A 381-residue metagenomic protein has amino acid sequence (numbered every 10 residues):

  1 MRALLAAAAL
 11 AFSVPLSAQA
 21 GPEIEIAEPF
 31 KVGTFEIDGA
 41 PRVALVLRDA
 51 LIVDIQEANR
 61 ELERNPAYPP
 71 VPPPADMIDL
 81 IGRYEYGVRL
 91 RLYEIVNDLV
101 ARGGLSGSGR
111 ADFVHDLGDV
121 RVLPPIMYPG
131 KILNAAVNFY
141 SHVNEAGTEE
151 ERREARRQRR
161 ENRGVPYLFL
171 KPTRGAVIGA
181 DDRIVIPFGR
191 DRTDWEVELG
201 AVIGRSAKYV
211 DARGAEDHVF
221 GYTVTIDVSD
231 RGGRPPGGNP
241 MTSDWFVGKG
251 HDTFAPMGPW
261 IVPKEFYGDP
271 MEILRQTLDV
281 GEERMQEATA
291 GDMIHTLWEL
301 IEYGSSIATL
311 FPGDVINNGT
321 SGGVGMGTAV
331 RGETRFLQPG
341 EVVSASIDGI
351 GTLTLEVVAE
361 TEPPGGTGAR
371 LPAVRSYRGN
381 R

Functional and structural regions predicted by a protein language model:
A3-P15: Bacterial N-terminal signal peptides
Q19-N162, P166, V342, P364 (+1 more regions): N-terminal non-catalytic cap/leader segment that marks the start of a structured domain
G21-A27, H142, R231-R381: Catalytic-pocket segment enriched in acidic/His residues
G21-E23, G33, R121-P124, R156-R159 (+5 more regions): A generic local secondary-structure boundary/capping motif
V137-F139, K171-T173, W195-R205, T223-G232 (+3 more regions): Short, structured patches in soluble enzyme cores that scaffold and shape functional sites
E150-I178, W195, Q338-D348: Structural signature of FAD isoalloxazine-binding scaffolds in flavoprotein oxidoreductases
R160-G164, L170-K171, A215-P240, D252 (+1 more regions): Flexible glycine-rich active-site/ligand-binding loops centered on an Asp-His dyad
